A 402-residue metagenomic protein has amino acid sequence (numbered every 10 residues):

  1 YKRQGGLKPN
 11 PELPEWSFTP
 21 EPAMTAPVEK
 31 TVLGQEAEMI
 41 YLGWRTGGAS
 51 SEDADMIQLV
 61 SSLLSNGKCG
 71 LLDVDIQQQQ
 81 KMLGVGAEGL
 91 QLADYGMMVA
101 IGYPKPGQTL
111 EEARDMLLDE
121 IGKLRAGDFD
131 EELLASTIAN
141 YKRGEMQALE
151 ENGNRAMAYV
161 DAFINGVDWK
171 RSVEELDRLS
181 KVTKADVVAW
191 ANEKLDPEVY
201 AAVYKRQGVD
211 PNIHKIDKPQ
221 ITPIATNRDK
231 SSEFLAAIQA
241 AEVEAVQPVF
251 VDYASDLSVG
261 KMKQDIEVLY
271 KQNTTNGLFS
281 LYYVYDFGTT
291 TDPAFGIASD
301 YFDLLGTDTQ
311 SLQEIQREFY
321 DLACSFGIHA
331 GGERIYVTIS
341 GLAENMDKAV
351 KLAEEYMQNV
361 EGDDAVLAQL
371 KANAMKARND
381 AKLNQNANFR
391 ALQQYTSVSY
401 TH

Functional and structural regions predicted by a protein language model:
Y1, H402: Single conserved hydrophobic/aromatic residue that forms the stacking wall/gate of nucleotide- or nucleobase-binding
K2-L33, E38-M39, G43, V74 (+2 more regions): Proteolytic maturation boundary segments
A37-G48, D73-K181, Y200-K205, I213-K215 (+4 more regions): M16 family metallopeptidases and their MPP-like homologs
E52-L59, Q77, D186: PPIase-associated folding chaperone regions across multiple families
M56-L64, Y159-V160, Q393: Short, Φ-rich (hydrophobic/aromatic) sequence segments
